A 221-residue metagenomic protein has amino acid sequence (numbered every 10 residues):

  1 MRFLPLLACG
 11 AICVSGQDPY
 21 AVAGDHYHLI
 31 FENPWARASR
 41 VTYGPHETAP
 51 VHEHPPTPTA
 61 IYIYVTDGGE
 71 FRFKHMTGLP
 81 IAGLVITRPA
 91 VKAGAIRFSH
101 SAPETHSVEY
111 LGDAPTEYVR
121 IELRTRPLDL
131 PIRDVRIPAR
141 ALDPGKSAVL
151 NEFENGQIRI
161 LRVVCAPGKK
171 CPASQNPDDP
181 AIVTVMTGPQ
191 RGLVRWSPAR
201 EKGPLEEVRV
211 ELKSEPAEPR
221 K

Functional and structural regions predicted by a protein language model:
F3-C13: Sec-dependent N-terminal signal peptides
L7, R97-F98, V183, G188: Alpha-helix C-terminal capping segments
G16-V51, F73-P172, P204-K221: A short, N-terminal "cap"/entry segment at the start of jelly-roll beta-barrel domains of the cupin/DSBH fold
E53-P56, G112, Q175-P177, E201: Short glycine/proline-enriched turns and hinge-like loops at secondary-structure junctions
P56-G78, A173-G192: Glycine- and acidic-residue-biased ligand/ion/polar-headgroup-sensing regions
V65-G68, D113-A114, G156, T187-P189 (+1 more regions): Short, solvent-exposed coil/turn segments at beta-strand boundaries
S101-S107, P189-E201: Low-complexity, intrinsically disordered Gly/Pro/Thr-rich segments
